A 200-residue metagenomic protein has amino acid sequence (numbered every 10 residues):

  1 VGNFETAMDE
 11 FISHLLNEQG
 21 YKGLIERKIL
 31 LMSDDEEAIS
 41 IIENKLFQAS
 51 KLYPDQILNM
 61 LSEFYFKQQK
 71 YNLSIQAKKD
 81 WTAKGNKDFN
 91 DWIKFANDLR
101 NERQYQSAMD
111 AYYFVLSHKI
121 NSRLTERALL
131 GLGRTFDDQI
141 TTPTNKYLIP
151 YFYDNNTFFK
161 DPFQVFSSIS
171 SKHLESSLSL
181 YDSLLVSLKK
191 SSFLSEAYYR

Functional and structural regions predicted by a protein language model:
V1-R200: Acidic, polar-rich low-complexity tracts and alpha-helical solenoid repeat scaffolds
